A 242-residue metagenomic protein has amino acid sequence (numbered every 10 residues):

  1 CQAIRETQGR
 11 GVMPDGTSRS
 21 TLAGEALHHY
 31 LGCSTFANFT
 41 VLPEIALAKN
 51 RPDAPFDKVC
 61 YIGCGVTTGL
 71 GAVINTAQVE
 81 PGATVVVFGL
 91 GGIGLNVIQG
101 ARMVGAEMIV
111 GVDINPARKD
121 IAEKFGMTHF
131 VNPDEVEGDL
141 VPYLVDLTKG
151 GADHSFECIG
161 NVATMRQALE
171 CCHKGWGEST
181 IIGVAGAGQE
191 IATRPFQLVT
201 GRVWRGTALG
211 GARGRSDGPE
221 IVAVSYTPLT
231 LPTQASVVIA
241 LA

Functional and structural regions predicted by a protein language model:
C1-A46: Glycine-rich phosphate/adenylate-binding loop and adjacent beta-alpha elements of nucleotide- or dinucleotide-binding
L22-F36, A54-N75, F88-N96: A glycine-rich, Thr/Ser-enriched phosphate-binding loop motif common to dinucleotide/cofactor-binding enzymes
D53-P55, Q78-A83: Short helix-loop-beta connector
N75-E80, T148: Glycine-rich helix-loop-beta junction characteristic of Rossmann-like nucleotide cofactor-binding loops
T84-L90, R102-E170, G188: Adenosine-nucleotide cofactor-binding segment
A106, N161-V224: Glycine-rich phosphate-binding loop and adjacent beta-alpha segment of Rossmann(oid) nucleotide-cofactor-binding
Y226-T233: Conserved small/polar residues in nucleotide/adenosyl-binding loops
V237-A242: Hydrophobic alpha-helical segments, chiefly the membrane-spanning helices and signal/signal-anchor peptides
